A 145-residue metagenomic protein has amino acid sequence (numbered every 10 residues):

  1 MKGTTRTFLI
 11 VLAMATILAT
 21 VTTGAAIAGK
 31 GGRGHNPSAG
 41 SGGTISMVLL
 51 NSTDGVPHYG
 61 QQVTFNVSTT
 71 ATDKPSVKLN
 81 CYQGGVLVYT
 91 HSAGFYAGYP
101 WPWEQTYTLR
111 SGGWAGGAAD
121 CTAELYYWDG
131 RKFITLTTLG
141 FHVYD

Functional and structural regions predicted by a protein language model:
M1-L12: Bacterial N-terminal signal peptides that target proteins for export
V11-T20: Bacterial N-terminal signal peptides
I27-T64, V143-D145: Short, compositionally biased P/S/T/A/G/V-rich stretches that sit at domain boundaries
T69-P75: Short proline/glycine-enriched turn/loop motifs at strand-loop junctions of beta-rich domains
S76-Y82: Beta-strand signatures of extracellular beta-sandwich domains
G84-T108: Solvent-exposed serine/threonine-rich low-complexity stretches and specific carbohydrate-binding patches
L109-A118: Surface-exposed, short loops/turns at beta-strand junctions within beta-sandwich domains
R131-D145: Short beta-strand elements
